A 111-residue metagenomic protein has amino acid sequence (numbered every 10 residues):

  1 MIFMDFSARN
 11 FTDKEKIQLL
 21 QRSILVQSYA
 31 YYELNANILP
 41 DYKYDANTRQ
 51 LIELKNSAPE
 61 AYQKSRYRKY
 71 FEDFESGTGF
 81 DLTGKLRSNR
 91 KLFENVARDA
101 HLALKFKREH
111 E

Functional and structural regions predicted by a protein language model:
M1-E111: Phosphate/adenylate-binding "loop-and-lid" substructures adjacent to NTP/NAD/dNTP-binding pockets in NTP-dependent
